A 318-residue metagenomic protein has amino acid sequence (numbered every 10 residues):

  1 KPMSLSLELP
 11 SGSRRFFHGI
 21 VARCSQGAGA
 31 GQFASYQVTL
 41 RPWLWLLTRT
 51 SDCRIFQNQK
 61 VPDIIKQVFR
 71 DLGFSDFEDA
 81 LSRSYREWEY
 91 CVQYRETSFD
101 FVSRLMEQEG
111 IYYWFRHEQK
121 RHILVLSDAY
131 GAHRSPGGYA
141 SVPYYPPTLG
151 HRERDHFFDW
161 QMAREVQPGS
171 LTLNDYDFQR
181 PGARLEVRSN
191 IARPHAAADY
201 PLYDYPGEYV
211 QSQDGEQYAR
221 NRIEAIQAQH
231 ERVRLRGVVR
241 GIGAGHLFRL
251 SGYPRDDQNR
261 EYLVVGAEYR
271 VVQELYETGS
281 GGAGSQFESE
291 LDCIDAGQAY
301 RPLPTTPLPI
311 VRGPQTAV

Functional and structural regions predicted by a protein language model:
K1-V318: Amphipathic alpha-helical and helix-coil boundary elements used as assembly and membrane-proximal scaffolds
